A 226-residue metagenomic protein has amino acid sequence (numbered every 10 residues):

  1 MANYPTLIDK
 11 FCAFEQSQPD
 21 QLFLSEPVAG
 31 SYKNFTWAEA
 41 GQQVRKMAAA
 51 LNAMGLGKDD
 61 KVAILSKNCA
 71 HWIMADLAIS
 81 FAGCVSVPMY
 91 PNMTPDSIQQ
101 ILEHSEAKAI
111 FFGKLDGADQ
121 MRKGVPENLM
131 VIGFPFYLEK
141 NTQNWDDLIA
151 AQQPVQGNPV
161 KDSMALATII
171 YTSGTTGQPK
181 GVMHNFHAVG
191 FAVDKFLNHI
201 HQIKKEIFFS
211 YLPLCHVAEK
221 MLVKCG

Functional and structural regions predicted by a protein language model:
A2-F23, Q42: A short N-terminal helical cap/helix-turn-helix that marks the beginning of AMP-binding/adenylate-forming
P19-L22, Q152-Y171, Q178, H201-I207: Conserved pre-ATP/AMP-binding loop-to-beta segment of ANL
F23-C69, I73, L77, T94-Q99 (+2 more regions): Conserved AMP-binding/adenylate-forming core of the ANL superfamily
N34-A38, A167-V193: Conserved AMP-binding A3 loop
G41-K46, V182-I203, F208-Y211, M221: Conserved structural elements of the adenylate-forming
K61, K67-V87, P91-P95, E103-A109 (+2 more regions): A short helix-loop-beta submotif of the ANL/AMP-binding
P91-R122, A192-F209: Conserved ATP-dependent adenylate/AMP-binding module captured primarily in the ANL superfamily
D116-S163: ANL superfamily adenylate-forming
